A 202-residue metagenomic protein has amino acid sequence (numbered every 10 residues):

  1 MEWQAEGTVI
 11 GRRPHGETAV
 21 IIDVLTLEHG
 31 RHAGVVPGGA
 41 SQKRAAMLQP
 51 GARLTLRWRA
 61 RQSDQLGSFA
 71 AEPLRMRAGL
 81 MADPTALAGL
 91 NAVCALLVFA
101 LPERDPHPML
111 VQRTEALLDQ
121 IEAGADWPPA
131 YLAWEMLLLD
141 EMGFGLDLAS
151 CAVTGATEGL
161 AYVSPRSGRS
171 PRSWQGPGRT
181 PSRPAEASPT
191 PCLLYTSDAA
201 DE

Functional and structural regions predicted by a protein language model:
M1-Q112: A surface-exposed, charged beta-strand/loop segment in the N-terminal or early-internal portion of soluble proteins
L97-F144: A broadly conserved sequence feature marking short terminus-proximal activation segments in nucleic acid-centric
D147: Short metal-coordination and nucleic-acid-contact micro-motifs, chiefly zinc-binding Cys/His arrays
C151: Short cysteine-rich clusters marking metal-coordination/redox-active sites
T154-A156, S167: Short Cys/His-rich metal-coordination motifs, predominantly Zn2+-binding knuckles/fingers
L160-A161: Short, non-ligating residues that shape and space the ligands of small metal-coordination modules and catalytic
P171-W174: Zinc-coordinating Cys/His ligand positions in small cysteine/histidine-rich zinc-finger domains
Y195-E202: Conserved small/polar residues in nucleotide/adenosyl-binding loops
